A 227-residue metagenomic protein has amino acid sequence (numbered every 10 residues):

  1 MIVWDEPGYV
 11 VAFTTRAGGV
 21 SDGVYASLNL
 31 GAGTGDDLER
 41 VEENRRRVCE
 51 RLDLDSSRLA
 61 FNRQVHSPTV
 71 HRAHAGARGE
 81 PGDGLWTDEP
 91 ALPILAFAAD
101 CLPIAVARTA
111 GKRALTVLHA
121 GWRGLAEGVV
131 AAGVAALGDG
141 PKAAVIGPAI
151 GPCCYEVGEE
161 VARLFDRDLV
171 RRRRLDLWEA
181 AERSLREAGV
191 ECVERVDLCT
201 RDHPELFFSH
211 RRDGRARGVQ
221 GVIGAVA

Functional and structural regions predicted by a protein language model:
M1-A227: Active-site microenvironment for binding and transforming phosphate-containing groups
